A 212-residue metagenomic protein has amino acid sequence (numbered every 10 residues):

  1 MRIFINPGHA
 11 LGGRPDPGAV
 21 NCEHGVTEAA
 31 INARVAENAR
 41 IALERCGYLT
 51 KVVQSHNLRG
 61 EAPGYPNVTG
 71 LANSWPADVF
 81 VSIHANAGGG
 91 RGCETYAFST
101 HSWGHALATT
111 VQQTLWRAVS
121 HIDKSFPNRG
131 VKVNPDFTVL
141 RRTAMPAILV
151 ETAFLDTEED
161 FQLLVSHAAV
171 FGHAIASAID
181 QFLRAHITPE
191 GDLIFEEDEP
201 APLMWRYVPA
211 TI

Functional and structural regions predicted by a protein language model:
M1-I3, H9, T114-R117, T143: Secreted glycan hydrolases and related glycan-binding modules that recognize and/or cleave
M1-N67, T211: Active-site histidine-acidic residue metal-binding/catalytic motifs, centered on HxH/HExxH-like signatures
F4, R14, G70-W75, V79-S82 (+2 more regions): Active-site-adjacent mobile loop/cap segments within catalytic or ligand-binding domains
P7, A39, L43, G47 (+7 more regions): Sec/Tat-exported extracytoplasmic proteins
H9-G12, L49, H56-G60, A85-G90 (+4 more regions): Solvent-exposed loop/turn segments at secondary-structure junctions within structured extracellular/periplasmic domains
G12-T27, N86-L115: A short, glycine/acidic-enriched catalytic loop
N21-A30, S55-R59, E94-S102, E158-S166: Second-shell loop/turn segments in exported
A36, R40, Y65, T69 (+3 more regions): Extracytoplasmic/secreted envelope proteins and their assembly/folding machinery, especially bacterial periplasmic
